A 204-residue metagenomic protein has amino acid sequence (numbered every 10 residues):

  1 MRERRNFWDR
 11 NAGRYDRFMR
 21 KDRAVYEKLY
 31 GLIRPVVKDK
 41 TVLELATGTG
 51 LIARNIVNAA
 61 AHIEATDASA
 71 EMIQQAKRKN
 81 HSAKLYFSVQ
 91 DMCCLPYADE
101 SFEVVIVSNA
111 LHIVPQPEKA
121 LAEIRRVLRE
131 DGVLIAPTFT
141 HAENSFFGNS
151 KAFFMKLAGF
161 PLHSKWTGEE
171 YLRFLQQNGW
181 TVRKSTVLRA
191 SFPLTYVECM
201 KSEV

Functional and structural regions predicted by a protein language model:
M1-V37, L51, N55, Q75 (+4 more regions): Conserved class I S-adenosyl-L-methionine
L43, T47-C94: Class I SAM-dependent methyltransferase SAM/SAH-binding core
C93-V104: A short acidic, Gly/Pro-enriched loop at the edge of an enzyme's catalytic core that lines a small-molecule cofactor
V104-Q116: A short SAM/SAH-binding and catalytic strip from SAM-dependent methyltransferases
E118-E130: A short glycine-rich, Lys/Arg-flanked "PGG" loop and its adjoining helix->strand segment in the class I
G132-T138: Conserved beta-strand signature within the Rossmann-like core of class I S-adenosyl-L-methionine
F147-W166: Conserved Class I S-adenosyl-L-methionine
H163-G179: Short alpha-helix
